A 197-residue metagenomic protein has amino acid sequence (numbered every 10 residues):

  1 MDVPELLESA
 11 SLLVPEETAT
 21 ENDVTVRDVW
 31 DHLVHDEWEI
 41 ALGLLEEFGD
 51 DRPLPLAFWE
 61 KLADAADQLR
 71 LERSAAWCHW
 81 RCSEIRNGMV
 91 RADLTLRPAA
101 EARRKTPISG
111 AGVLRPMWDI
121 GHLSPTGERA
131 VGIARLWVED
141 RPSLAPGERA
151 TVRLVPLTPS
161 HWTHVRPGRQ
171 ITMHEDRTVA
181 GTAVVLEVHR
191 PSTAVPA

Functional and structural regions predicted by a protein language model:
M1-G88: C-terminal-biased regions
I85-A197: C-terminal effector/interaction modules appended to NTPase cores
